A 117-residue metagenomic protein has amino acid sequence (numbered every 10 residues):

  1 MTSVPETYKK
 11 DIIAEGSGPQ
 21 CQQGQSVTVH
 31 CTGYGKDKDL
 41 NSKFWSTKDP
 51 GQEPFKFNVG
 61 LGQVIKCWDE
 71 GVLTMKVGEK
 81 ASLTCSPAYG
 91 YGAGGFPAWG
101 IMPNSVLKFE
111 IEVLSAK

Functional and structural regions predicted by a protein language model:
M1-K117: Cross-family detector of peptidyl-prolyl cis-trans isomerase
